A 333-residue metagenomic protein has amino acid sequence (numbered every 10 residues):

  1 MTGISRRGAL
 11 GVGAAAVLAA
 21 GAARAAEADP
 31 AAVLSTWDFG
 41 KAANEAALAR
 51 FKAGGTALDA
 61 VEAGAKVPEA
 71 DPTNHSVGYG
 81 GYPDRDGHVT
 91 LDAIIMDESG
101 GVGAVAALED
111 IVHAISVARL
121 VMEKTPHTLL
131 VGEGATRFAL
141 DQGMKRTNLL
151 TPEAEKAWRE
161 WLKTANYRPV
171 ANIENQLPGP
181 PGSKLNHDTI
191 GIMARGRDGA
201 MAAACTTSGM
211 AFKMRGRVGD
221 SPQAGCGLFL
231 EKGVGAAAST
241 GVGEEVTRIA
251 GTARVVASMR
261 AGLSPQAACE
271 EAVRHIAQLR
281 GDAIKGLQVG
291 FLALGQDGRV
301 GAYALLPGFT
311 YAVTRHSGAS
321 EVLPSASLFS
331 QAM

Functional and structural regions predicted by a protein language model:
M1-I4, A15: N-terminal secretory signal peptides
G11-A14, L18, A26-M333: Alpha/propeptide regions of enzymes that mature by internal proteolysis
G21: Basic (Lys/Arg-enriched) interaction patch that binds polyanionic ligands
